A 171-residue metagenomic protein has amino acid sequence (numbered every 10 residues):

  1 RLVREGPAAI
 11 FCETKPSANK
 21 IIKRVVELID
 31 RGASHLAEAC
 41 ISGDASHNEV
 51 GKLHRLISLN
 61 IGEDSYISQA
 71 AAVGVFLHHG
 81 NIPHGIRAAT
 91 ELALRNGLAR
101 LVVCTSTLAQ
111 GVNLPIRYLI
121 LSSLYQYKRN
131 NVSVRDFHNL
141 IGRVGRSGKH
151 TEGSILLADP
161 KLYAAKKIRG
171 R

Functional and structural regions predicted by a protein language model:
R1-L101, K128-H138: Conserved C-terminal RecA-like helicase domain
H84, L114, Y118, L124-G170: Conserved segment of the helicase C-terminal RecA-like domain
V103-L108: Ser/Thr-glycine-rich phosphate-binding loops at phosphate-binding pockets of nucleotides, nucleotide cofactors
